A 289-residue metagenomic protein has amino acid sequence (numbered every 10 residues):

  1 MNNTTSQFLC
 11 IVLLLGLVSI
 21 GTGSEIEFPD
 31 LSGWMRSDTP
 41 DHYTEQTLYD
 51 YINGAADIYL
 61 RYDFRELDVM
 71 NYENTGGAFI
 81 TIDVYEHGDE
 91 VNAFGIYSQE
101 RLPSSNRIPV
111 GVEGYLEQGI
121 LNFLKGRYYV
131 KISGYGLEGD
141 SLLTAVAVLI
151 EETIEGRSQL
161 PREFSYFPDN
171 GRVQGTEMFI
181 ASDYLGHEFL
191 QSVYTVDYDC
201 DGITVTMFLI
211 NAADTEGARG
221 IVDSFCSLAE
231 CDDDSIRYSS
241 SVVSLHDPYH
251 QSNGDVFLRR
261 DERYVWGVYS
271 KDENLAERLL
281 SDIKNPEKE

Functional and structural regions predicted by a protein language model:
M1-L9: Bacterial N-terminal signal peptides that target proteins for export
I11-L13, L17-E289: Soluble, non-membrane globular domain cores that form compact, hydrophobic packing and curved binding surfaces
